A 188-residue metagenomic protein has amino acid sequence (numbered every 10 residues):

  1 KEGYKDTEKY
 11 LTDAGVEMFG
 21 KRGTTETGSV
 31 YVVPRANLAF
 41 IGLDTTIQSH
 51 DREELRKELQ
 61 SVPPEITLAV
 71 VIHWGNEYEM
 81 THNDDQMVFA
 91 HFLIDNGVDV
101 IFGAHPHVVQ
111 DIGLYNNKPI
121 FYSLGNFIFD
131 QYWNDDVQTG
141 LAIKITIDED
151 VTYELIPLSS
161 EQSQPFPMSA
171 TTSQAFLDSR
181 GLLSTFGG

Functional and structural regions predicted by a protein language model:
K1-G188: Acidic, metal/ion-coordinating pockets
